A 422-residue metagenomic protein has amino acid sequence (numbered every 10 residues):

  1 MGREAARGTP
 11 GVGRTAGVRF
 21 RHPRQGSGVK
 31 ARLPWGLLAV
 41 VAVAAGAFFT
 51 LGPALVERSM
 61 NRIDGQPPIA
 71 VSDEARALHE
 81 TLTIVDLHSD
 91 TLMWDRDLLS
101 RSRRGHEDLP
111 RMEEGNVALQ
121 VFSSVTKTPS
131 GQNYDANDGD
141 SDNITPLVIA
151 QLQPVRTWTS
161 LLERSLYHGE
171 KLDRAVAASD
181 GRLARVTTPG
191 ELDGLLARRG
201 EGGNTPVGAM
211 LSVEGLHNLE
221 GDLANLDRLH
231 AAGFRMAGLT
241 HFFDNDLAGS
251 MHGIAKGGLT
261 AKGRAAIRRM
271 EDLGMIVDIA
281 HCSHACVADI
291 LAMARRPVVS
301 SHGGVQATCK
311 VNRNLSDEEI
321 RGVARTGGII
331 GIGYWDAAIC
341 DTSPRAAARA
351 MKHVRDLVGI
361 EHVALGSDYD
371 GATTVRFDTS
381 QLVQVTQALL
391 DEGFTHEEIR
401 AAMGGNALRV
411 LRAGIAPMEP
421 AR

Functional and structural regions predicted by a protein language model:
G2-G13, G17-I254, K310-L365, D370-R422: N-terminal hydrophobic targeting/anchoring segments and the immediately downstream early-domain regions of hydrolases
L239-D317, G331-I339: Active-site core of metal-dependent hydrolases
